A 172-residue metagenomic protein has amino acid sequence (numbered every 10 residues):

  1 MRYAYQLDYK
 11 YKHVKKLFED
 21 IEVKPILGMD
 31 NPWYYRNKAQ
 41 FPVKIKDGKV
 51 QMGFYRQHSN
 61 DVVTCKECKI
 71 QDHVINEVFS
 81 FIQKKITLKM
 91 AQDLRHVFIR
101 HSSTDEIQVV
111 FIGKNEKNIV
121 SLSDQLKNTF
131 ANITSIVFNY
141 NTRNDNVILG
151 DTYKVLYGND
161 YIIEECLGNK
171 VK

Functional and structural regions predicted by a protein language model:
M1-K172: Accessory RNA-recognition modules of RNA-modification enzymes
